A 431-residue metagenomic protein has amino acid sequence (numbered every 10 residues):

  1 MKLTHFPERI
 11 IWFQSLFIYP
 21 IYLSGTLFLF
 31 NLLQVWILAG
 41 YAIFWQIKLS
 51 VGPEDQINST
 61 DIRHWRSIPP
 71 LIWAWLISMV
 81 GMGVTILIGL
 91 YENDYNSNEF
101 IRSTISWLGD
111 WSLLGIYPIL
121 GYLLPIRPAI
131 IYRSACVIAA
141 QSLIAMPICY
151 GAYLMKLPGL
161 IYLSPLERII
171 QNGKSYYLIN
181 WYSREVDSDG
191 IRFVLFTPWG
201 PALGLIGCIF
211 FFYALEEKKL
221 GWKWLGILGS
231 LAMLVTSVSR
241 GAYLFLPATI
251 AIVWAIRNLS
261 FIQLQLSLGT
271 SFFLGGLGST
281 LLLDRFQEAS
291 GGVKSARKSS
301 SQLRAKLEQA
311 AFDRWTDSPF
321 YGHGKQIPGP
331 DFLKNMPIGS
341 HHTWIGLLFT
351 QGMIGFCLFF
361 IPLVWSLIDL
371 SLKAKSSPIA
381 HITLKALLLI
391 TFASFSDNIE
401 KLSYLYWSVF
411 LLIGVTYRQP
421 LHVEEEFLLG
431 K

Functional and structural regions predicted by a protein language model:
K2-E8, W45-I72, A214-I227, N258-L266 (+1 more regions): Membrane-interface helix-loop-helix junctions at transmembrane boundaries of multi-pass membrane enzymes, predominantly
T4-G25, I37-L120, L387-S394: N-terminal hydrophobic segments of proteins, predominantly signal-anchor/transmembrane helices of inner/organellar
P7-P20, D369-D397, Y406-T416: Loop-to-helix entry and N-terminal half of a specific, functionally important transmembrane alpha helix in multi-pass
Q34-Q46, I382-T391, I399-K431: Transmembrane alpha-helices of multi-pass inner-membrane enzymes
G83, L87, P147-K156, W254-S295 (+2 more regions): A membrane-periplasm/extracellular boundary helix in multi-pass inner-membrane enzymes that assemble envelope glycans
Y132-G159, Q171-S237, Y243-I256: Alpha-helical transmembrane segments of multi-pass inner-membrane proteins
L220-W222, P247, A251-A255, Q351-T391: Hydrophobic transmembrane alpha-helices and their immediate junctions
L282-Q351, L370-K375: Long extracytoplasmic/lumenal interhelical loops at the membrane interface of multi-pass membrane proteins
